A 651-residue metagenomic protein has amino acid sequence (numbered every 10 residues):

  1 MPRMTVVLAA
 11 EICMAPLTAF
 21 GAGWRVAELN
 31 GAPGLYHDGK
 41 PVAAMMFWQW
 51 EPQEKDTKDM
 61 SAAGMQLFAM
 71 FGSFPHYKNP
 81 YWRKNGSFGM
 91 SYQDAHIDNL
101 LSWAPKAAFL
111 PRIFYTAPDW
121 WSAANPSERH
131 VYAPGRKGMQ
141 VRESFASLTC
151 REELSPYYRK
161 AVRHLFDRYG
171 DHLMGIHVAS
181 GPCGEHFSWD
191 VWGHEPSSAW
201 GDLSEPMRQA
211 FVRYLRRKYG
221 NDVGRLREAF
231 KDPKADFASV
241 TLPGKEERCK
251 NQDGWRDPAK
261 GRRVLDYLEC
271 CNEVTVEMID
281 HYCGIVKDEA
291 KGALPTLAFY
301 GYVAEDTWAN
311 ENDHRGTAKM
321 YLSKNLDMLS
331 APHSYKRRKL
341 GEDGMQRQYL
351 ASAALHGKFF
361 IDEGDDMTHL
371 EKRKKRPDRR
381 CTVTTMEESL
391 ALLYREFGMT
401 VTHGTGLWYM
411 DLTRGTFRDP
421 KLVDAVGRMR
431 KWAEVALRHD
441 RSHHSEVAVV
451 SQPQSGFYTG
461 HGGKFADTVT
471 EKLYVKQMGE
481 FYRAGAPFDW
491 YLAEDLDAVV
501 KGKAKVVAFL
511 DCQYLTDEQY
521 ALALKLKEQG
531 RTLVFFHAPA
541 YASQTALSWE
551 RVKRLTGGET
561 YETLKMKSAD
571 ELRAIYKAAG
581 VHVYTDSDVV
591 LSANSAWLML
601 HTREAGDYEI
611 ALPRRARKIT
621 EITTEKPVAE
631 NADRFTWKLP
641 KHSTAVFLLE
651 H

Functional and structural regions predicted by a protein language model:
V7-T18: Bacterial N-terminal signal peptides
F20-S61, V435-H439: N-terminal carbohydrate-binding accessory modules
P41-W50, F71-S91, G138-K160, A259-E277 (+7 more regions): The substrate-binding groove and active-site-proximal loops of carbohydrate-active enzymes, especially glycoside
A43-F47, L67-M70, F109-I113, M174-V178 (+4 more regions): Hydrophobic faces of well-ordered beta-strands that scaffold small-molecule active sites in alpha/beta enzyme cores
Q49-A62, Y158-A161, W308-L322, S389-F397 (+1 more regions): Short, acidic/polar
Q53-G138, S155, V162-R168, H281-E289 (+1 more regions): Aromatic-lined substrate-binding rim segments of carbohydrate-active enzymes
A123-D327, P332-Y335, D343: Polysaccharide-binding and catalytic clefts of secreted carbohydrate-active enzymes
D288, G292-A293, S323, D327-H651: Carbohydrate-binding surfaces of carbohydrate-active enzymes
